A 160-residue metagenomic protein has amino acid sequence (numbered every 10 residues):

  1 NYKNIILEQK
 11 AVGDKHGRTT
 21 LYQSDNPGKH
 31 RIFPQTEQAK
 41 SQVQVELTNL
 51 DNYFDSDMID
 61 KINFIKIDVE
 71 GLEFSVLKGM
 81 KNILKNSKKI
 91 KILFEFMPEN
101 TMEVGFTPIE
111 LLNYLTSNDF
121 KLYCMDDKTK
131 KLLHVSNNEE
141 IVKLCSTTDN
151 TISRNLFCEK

Functional and structural regions predicted by a protein language model:
N1-K160: Phosphate/nucleotide-binding beta-alpha loop and adjacent structural elements of enzyme active sites
